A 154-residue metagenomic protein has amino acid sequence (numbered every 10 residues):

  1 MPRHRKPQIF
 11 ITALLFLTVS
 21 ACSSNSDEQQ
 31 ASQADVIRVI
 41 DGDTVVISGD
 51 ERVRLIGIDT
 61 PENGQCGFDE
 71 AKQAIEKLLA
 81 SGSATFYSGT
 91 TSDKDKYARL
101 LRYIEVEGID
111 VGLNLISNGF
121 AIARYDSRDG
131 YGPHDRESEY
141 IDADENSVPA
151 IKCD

Functional and structural regions predicted by a protein language model:
P2-R3, Q8, L17-D154: Small beta-barrel nucleic-acid-binding modules, primarily SNase/OB-fold domains and secondarily Tudor-like barrels
A13-L14: Alpha-helical tetratricopeptide repeat
